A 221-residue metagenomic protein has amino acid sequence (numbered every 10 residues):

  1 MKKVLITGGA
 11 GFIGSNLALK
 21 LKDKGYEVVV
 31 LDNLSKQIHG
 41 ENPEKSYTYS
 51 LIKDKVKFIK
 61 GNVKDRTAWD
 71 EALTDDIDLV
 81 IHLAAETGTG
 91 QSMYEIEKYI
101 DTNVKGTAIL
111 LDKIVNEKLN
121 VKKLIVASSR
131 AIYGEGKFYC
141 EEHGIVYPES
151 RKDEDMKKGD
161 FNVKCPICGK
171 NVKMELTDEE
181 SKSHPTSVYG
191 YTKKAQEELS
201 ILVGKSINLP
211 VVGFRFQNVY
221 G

Functional and structural regions predicted by a protein language model:
M1-V219: N-terminal Rossmann-like NAD(P)+-binding domain of SDR-like oxidoreductases, especially those catalyzing
